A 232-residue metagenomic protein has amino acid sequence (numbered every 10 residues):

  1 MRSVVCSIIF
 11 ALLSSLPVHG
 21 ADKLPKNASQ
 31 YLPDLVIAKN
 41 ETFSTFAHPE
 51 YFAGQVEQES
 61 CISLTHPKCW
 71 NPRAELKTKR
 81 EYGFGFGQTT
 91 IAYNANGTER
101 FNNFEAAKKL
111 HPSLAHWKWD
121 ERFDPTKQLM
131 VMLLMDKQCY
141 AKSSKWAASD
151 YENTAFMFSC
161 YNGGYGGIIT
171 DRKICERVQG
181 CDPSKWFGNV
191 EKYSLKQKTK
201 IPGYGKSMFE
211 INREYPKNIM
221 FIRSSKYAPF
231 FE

Functional and structural regions predicted by a protein language model:
M1-V4, T154: Structural motif marking the loop-to-transmembrane transition
S3-F43, L64-G85, L114-P125: N-terminal export signals and maturation junctions of secreted/periplasmic proteins
V4, A47, L76-T78, R100-A106: Hydrophobic alpha-helical transmembrane segments of integral membrane proteins, especially multi-pass transporters
G20-A38, A92-E232: Non-catalytic cell-wall polysaccharide-engagement segments
T42-F46, I62, H66-K77, Q179-S194: Bulky hydrophobic/aromatic packing residues
S44-H48, K79-Y82, E152, E210-N212: Extracellular/periplasmic catalytic domains that process cell-envelope and extracellular macromolecules
F46-P72, F84-A92, M132-L133, A155-G163 (+1 more regions): Short, functionally critical alpha-helical segments immediately adjacent to catalytic or ligand/cofactor-binding
